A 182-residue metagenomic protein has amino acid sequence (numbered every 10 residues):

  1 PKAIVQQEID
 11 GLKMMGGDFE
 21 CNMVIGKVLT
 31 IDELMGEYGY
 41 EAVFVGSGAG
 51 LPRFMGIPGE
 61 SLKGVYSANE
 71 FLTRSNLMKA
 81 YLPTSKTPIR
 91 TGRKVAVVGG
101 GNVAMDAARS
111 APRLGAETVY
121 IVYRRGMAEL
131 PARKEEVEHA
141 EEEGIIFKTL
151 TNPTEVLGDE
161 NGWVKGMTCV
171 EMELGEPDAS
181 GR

Functional and structural regions predicted by a protein language model:
A3-I9, K13-R53, K79-S85, R113-R182: A Rossmann-like FAD-binding core segment of flavoenzymes
A42-V43, K63-V65, K94-A96, V119-Y120: Structural motif
G46-S47, A68, V98: Short, well-ordered coil/turn residues at beta-beta hairpins and beta-strand->alpha-helix junctions within
G50-R53, K63, R74, V103-M105: Short, electropositive, low-hydrophobicity segments enriched in small/polar residues
S61-G92, P177-D178, R182: FAD-site-proximal beta/loop scaffold in flavoenzymes
A80-A116: Rossmann-like NAD(P)H-binding beta-loop-alpha module
